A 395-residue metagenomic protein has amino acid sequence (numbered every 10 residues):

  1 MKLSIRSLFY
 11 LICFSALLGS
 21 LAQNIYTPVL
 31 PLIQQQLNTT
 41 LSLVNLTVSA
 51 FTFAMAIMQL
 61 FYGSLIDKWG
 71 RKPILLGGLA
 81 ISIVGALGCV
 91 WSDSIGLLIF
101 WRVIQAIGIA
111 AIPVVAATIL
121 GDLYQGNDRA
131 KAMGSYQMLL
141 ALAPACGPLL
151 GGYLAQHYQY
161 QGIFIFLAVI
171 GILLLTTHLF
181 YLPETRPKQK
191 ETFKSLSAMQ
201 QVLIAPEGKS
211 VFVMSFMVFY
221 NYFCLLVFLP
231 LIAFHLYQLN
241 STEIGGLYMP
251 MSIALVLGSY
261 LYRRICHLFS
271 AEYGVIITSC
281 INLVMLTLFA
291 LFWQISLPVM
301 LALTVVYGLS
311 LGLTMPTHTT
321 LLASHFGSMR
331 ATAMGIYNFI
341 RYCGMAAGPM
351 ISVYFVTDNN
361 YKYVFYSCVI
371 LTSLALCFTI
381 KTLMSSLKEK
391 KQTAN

Functional and structural regions predicted by a protein language model:
N38, G70, W91-L97, G108 (+1 more regions): Helix-breaking motifs and short loop linkers at transmembrane-helix boundaries and internal kinks in secondary membrane
I57-D93: Conserved MFS/SLC helix-loop-helix module at the cytosolic interface between two early adjacent transmembrane helices
G85, G96-I104, P298-V306: Paired small-residue
W101-L142: Cytoplasmic helix-loop-helix junction between adjacent transmembrane helices in 12-TM secondary transporters
G126, G134-F180: Helix-loop-helix hairpin linking two adjacent transmembrane segments in secondary transporters
V169-P187, F378-L383: C-terminal membrane-cytosol helix-exit motif in multi-pass small-molecule transporters
P183-F212: Juxtamembrane intracellular "pre-TM" segments in multi-pass secondary transporters
E272-H318: C-terminal transmembrane helical hairpin of 12-TM major facilitator-type secondary transporters
